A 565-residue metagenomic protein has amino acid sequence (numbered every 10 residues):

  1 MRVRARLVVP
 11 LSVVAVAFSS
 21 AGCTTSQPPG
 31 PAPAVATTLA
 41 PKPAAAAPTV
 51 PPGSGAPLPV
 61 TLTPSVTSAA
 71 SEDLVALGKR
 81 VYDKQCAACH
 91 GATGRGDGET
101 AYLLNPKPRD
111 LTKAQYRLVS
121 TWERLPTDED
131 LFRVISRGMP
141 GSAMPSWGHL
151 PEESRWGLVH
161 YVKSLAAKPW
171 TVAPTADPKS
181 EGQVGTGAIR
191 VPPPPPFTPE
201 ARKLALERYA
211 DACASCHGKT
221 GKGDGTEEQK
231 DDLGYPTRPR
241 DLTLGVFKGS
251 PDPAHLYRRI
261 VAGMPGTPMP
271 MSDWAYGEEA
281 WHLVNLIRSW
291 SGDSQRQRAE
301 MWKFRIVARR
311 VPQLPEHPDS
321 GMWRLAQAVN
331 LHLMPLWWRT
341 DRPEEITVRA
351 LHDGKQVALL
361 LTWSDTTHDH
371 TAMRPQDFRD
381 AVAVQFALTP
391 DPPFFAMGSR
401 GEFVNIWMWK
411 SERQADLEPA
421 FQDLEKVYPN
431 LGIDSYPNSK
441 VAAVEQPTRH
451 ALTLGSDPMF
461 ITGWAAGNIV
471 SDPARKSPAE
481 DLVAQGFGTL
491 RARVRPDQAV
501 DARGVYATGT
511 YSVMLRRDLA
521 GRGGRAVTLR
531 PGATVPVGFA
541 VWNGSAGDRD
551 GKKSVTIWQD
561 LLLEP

Functional and structural regions predicted by a protein language model:
P10-S20: Bacterial N-terminal signal peptides
G22-S26: Bacterial signal peptide processing site
Q27-K42: Short, low-complexity, disordered segments immediately C-terminal to signal peptides in bacterial exported proteins
L39-K42, L103-G148, R155-L165, Q229-I287 (+1 more regions): Extracytoplasmic electron-transfer domains, predominantly the class I c-type cytochrome c fold
L39-V81, V172-Y209, S294-K303: Electrostatic cytochrome c docking/interface patches
K79, D83-P106, G141-A143, L165-T171 (+3 more regions): Periplasmic/extracellular electron-transfer cofactor-ligation site, primarily the c-type cytochrome heme-c attachment
Q327-P473, R525-K553: Surface-exposed, glycine/proline- and aromatic-rich loop segments on solvent-exposed faces across compartments
D550-P565: Short beta-strand elements
